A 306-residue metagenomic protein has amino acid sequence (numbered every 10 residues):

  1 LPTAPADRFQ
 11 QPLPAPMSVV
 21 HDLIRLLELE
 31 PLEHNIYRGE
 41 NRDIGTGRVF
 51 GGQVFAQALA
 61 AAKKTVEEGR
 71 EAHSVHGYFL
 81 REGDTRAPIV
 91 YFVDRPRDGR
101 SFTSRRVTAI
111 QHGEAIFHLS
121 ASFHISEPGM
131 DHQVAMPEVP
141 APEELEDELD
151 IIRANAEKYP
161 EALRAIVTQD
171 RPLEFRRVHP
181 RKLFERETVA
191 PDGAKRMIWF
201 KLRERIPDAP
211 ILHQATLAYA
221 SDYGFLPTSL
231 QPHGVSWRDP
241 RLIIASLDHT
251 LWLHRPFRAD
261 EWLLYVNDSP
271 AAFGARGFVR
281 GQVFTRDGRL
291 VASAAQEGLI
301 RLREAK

Functional and structural regions predicted by a protein language model:
P2-D7: Extreme N-terminal basic, low-complexity initiation segments that serve as generic localization/processing leaders
F9-K306: Terminal targeting signals and extreme-terminal segments of soluble enzymes
